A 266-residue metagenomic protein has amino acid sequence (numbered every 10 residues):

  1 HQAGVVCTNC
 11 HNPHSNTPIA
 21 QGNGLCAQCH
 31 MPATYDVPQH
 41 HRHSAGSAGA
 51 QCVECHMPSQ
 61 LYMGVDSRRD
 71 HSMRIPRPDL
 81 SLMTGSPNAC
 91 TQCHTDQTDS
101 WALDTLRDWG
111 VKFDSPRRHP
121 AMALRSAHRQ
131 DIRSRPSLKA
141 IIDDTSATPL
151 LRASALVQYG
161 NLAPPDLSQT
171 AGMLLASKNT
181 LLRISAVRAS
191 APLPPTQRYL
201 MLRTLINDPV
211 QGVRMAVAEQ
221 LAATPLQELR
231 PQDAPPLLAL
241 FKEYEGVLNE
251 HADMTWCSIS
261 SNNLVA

Functional and structural regions predicted by a protein language model:
H1-K112, I141-R152, N161, L181-R183: Inter-heme linker and motif-flanking segments adjacent to c-type heme-binding CXXCH motifs in c-type cytochromes
V6-N9, Y35, M73, R118 (+3 more regions): General secondary-structure edge motif
M57-S59, G85, P120-L124, V187-R188 (+1 more regions): Short, charged low-complexity intrinsically disordered segments located at boundaries of structured domains
Y62-R117, Y199-H251: Long, contiguous interaction/recruitment modules in multidomain scaffold/adaptor proteins
D104, R117-P120, R135-A140: Extracellular and secretory-pathway beta-repeat/beta-biased strand scaffolds
R118-Q130, L150-P164, T170-M173, L181-P195 (+3 more regions): Structural detector for internal amphipathic alpha-helices that build alpha-solenoid repeat scaffolds
I132-I142, P164-A176, P194-I206, Q227-E245: Amphipathic alpha-helical scaffolding segments comprising HEAT/armadillo-like alpha-solenoid repeats
S146-T148, K178-T180, P209-V210, A252: Short inter-helical turns and helix N-cap capping residues of alpha-solenoid HEAT/ARM repeat scaffolds
